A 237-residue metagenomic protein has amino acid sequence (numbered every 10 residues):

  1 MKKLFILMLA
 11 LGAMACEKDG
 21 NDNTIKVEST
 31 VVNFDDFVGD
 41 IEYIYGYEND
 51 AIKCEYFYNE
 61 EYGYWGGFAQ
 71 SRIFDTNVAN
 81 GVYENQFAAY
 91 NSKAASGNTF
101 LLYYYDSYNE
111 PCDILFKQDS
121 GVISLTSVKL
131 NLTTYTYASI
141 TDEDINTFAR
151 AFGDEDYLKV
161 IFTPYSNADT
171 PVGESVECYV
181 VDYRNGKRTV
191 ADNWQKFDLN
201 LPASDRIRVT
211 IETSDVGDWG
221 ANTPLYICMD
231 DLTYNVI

Functional and structural regions predicted by a protein language model:
M1-L7: Sec-dependent signal peptide recognition, specifically the positively charged N-region followed immediately by
G12-A15: C-terminal motif of bacterial Sec signal peptides marking the signal peptidase cleavage site
E17-G20: Bacterial signal peptide processing site
N23-S120: N-terminal targeting leaders for non-cytosolic proteins
S120-S127, S204: Extended extracellular/luminal ectodomain segments enriched in beta-structured repeat modules
K129-N131, F148-A149: Short edge beta-strand/loop segments characteristic of extracellular beta-sandwich folds
S139-V160: Short coil-to-beta strand junction motifs in C2/discoidin
I161-I237: Terminal, low-complexity interaction segments
